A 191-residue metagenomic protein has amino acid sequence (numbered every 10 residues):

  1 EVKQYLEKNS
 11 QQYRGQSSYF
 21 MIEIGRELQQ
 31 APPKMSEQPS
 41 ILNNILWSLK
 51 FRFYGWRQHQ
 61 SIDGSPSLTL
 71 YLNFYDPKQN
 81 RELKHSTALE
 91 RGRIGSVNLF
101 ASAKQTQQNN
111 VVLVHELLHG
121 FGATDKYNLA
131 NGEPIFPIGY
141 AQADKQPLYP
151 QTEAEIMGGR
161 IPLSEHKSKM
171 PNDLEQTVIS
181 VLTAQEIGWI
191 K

Functional and structural regions predicted by a protein language model:
E1-S61: Propeptide-to-catalytic entry region of secreted or membrane-anchored zinc metalloproteases
K3, E7, G122-K126, I161: Hydrophobic/aromatic-lined pockets within catalytic cores
Q60-Y75: Hydrophobic, aromatic-enriched interface-forming segments
Y71-S96: A structural motif
F74-D76, A101, D125, I161: A mature extracytoplasmic/lumenal domain signature
L89-R91, G95, F100-K104, G132-K191: Metalloprotease/metallohydrolase-associated module, dominated by Zn2+-dependent proteases
Q108-K126: Active-site recognition of the HExxH zinc-binding catalytic motif
D125-E133: Short conserved catalytic/interaction loops centered on acidic-Pro-aromatic/His motifs
